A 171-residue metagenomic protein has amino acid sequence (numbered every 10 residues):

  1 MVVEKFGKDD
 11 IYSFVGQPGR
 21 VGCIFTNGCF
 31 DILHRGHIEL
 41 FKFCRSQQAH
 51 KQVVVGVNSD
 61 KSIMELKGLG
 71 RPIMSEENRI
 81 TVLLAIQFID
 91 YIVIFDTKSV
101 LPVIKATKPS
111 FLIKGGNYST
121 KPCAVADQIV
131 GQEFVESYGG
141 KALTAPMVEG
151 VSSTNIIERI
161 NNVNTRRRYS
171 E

Functional and structural regions predicted by a protein language model:
M1-E171: Nucleotidyltransferase catalytic core that binds NTPs
